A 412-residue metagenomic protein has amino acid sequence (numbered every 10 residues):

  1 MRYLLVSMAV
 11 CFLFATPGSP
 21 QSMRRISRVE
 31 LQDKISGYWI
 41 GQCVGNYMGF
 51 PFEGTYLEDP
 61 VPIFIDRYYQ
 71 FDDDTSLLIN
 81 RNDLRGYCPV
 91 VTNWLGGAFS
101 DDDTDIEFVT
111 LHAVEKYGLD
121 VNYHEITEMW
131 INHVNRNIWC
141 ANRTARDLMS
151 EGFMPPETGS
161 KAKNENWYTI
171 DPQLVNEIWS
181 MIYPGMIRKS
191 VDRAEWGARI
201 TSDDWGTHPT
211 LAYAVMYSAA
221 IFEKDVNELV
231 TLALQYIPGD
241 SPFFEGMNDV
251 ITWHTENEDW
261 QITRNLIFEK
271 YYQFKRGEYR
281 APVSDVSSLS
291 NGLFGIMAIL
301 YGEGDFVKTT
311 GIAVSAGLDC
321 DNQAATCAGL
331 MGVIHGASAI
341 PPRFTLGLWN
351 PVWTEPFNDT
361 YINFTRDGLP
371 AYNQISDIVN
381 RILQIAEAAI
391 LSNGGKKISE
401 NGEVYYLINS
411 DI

Functional and structural regions predicted by a protein language model:
M1-M23: Bacterial Sec-dependent N-terminal signal peptides
R24-I26, M149-Y168, N176-I187, E195-I200 (+2 more regions): Accessory "access/gating" subregions that flank catalytic or transport cores
R28-G49: Mature N-terminal segment immediately following signal peptide/propeptide cleavage in secreted/periplasmic
I35-S36, V109, E157-G159, E165-Q173 (+9 more regions): Mature, well-folded catalytic/scaffold domains that follow N-terminal targeting or propeptide regions
I40, L95-D102, I106-L211, F222 (+1 more regions): Active-site cavity-forming subdomains of large catalytic enzyme subunits
V44, M48, T55-T75, S202-W205 (+3 more regions): Catalytic phosphate/nucleotide-handling subdomain of diverse soluble enzymes
F50-V91, T104-I106, H124-E128, N137-I138: Active-site-surrounding "flap" and adjacent substrate/cofactor-binding loops of secreted or lumenal enzymes, prototyped
N248-A281, A337-I412: Acidic, carboxylate-rich catalytic segments that either coordinate divalent cations
